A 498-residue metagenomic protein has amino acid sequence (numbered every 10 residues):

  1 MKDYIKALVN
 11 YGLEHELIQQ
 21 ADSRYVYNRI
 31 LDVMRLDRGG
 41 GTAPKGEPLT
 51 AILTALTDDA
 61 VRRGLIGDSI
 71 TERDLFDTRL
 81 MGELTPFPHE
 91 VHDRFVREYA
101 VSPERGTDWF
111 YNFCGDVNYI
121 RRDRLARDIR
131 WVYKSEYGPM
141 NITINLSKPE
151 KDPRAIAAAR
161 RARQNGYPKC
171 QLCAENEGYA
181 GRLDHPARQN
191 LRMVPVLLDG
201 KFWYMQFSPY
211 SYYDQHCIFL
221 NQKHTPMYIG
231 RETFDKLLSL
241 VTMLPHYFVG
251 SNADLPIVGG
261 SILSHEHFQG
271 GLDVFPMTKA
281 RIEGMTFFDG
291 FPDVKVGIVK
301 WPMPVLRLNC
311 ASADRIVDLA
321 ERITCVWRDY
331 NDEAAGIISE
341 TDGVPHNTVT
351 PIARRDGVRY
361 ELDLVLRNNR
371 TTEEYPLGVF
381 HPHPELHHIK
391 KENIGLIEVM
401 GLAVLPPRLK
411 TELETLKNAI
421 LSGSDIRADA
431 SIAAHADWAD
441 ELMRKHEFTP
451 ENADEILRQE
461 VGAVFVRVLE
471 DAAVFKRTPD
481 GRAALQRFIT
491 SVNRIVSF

Functional and structural regions predicted by a protein language model:
M1-F219, K223-M227, P302, V317 (+2 more regions): Active-site microenvironments that recognize anionic phosphate/pyrophosphate groups
N190-R192, Q222-V249: Helical scaffold of the NTase/Pol beta-like nucleotidyltransferase catalytic core
E232, V241-S264, G270-T324, R328-N331: Catalytic or ion-translocation cores adjacent to nucleophile or general acid/base/metal-coordination motifs in diverse
